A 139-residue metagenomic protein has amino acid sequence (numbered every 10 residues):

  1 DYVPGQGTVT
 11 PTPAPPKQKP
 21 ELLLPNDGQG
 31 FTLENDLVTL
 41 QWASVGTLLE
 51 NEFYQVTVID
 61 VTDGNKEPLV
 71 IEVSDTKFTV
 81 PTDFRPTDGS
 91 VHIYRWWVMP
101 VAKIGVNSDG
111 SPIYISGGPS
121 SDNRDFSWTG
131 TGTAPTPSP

Functional and structural regions predicted by a protein language model:
D1-K19, P25, T131-P139: Ser/Thr-rich, Proline-interspersed low-complexity disordered segments
P4-G7, K103-P135: Extracellular fibronectin type III
N26-T32: Short beta-strand segments of immunoglobulin-like
L33-L49: Conserved aromatic anchor
V45-P68, S90-I93, N107-D109: Solvent-exposed loop/turn segments flanking beta-strands in beta-repeat/beta-sandwich domains
L69-D75: Short beta-strand segments within Ig-like beta-sandwich modules, predominantly Fibronectin type-III
D75-I93, K103-D109: Signal that preferentially marks extracellular ectodomain short beta-strand elements of beta-sandwich modules
